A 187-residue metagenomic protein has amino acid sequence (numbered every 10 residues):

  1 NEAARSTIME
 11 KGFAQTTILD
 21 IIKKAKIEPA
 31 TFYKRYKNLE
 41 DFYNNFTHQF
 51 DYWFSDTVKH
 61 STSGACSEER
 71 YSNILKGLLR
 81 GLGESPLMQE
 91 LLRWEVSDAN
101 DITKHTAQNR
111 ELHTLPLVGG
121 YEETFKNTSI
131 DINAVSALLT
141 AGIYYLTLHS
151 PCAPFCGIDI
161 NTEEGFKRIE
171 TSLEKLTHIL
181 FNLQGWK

Functional and structural regions predicted by a protein language model:
N1-R5, I21, F46-F54: Generic hydrophobic, amphipathic alpha-helix propensity
A3-I8, L78: Short hydrophobic clusters on alpha-helical segments that form packing/core surfaces in small helical domains
T7-D41, N45: Helix-turn-helix
E10, F46-I74, T114-G120: Amphipathic alpha-helical linker/stalk segments
N45, K59-E84, M88, S129-S136: Hydrophobic alpha-helical connector segments
F54-V58, A99-K126, N133-A134, K167-T171: Amphipathic alpha-helical packing segments from all-alpha helical-bundle domains
G81-T103, H149-C156: Amphipathic alpha-helical segments used for helix-helix packing
Y121-K175, Q184-K187: Hydrophobic/aromatic-rich alpha-helical bundle segments in the mid-to-C-terminal region
